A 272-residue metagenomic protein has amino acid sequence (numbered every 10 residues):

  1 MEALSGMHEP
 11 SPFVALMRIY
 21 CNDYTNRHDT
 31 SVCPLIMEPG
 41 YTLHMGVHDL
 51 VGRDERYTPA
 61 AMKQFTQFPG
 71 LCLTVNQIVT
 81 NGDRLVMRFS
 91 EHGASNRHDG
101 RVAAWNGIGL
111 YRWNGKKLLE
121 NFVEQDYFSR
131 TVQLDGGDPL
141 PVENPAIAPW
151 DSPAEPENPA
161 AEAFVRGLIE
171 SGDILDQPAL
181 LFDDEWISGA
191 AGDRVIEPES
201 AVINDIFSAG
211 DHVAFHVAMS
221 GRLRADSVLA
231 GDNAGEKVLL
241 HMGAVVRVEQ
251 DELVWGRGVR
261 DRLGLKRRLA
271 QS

Functional and structural regions predicted by a protein language model:
M1-S272: C-terminal and inter-domain tail/linker signature
